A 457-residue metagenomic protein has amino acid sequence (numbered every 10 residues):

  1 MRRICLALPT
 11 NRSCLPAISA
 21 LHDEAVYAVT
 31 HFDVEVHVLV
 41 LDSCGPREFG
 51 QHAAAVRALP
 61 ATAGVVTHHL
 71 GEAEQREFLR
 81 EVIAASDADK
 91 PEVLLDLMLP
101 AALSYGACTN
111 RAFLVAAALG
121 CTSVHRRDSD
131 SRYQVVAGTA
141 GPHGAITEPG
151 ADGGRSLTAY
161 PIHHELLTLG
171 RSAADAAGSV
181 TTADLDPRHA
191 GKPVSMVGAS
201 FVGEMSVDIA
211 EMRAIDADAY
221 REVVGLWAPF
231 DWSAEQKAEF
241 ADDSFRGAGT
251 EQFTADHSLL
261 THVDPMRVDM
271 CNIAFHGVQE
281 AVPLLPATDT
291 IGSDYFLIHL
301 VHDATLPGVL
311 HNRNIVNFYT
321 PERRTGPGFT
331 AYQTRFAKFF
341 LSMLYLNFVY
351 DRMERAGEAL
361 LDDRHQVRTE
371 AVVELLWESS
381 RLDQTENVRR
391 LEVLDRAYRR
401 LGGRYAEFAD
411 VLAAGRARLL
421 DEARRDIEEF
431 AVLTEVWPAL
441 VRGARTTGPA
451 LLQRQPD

Functional and structural regions predicted by a protein language model:
R2-P9, A25, E35-D42, A112: Hydrophobic targeting segments
L8-S13, A20, V38-G50, V56 (+4 more regions): Terminal low-complexity segments of carbohydrate-biosynthetic enzymes
A20-E35, A55-T62: Short, acidic, metal-binding catalytic loop of nucleotide-sugar glycosyltransferases
G50-L119: Active-site-proximal specificity loops/subdomain of glycosyltransferases
L97, C121-V136: Short beta-strand-to-loop acidic/aromatic patch adjacent to the donor-nucleotide binding site
Y133-H276: Conserved catalytic core of nucleotide-sugar-dependent glycosyltransferases
M212-Q252, D303-L346: Catalytic donor/gating beta->alpha subdomain of glycosyltransferases that bind UDP-sugars
I273, Q279, D289-P307: A short, conserved alpha-helix in the catalytic core of glycosyltransferases
